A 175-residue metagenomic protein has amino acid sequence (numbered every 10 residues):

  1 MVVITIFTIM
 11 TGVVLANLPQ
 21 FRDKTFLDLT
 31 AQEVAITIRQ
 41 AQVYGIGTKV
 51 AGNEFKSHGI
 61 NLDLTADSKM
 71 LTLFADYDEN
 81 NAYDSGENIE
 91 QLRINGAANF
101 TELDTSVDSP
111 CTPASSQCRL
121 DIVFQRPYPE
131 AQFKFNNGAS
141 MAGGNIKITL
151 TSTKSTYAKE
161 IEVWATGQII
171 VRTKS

Functional and structural regions predicted by a protein language model:
M1-P19: N-terminal single-pass transmembrane signal-anchor helix
R22-N53: Membrane-proximal N-terminal amphipathic helix
E54-R126: Type IV pilin-like appendage domain
R93, V123-Q125, T149, E162 (+1 more regions): Generic structural detector for well-ordered beta-strands
Q132-A142: Short glycine/proline/serine/threonine-rich loop/turn segments at secondary-structure transition edges
G143-S152: Short conserved beta-strand and strand-loop elements enriched in small hydrophobics with frequent Asp/Gly
T156-S175: Low-complexity, S/T/G/P-rich flexible repeat/linker segments used as non-globular hinges and stalks within
